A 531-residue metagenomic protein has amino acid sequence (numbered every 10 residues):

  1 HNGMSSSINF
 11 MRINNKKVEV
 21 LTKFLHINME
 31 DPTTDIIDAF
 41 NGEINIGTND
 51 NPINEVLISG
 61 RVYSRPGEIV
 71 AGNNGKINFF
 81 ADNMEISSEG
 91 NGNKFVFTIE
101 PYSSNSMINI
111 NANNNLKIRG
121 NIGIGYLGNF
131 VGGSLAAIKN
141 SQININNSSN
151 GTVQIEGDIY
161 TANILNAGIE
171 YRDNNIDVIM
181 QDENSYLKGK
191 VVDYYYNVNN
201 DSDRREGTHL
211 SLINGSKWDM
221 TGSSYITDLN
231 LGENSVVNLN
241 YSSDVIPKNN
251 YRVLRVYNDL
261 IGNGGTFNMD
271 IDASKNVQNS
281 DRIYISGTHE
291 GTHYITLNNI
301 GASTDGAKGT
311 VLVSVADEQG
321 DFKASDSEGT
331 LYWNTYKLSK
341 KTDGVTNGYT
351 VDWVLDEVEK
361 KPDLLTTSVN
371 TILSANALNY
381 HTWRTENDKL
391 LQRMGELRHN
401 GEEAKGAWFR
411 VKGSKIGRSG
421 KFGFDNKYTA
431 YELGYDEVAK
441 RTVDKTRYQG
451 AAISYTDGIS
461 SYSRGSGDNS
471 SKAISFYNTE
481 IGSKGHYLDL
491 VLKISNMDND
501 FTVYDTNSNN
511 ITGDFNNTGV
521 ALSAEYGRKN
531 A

Functional and structural regions predicted by a protein language model:
H1-S5, I13, V18-I37, I44 (+11 more regions): Beta-strand-rich solenoid/repeat architectures in extracellular/passenger domains of polysaccharide-targeting enzymes
N2-E19, E30-P32, I36-E43, Y63-K76 (+6 more regions): Right-handed parallel beta-helix/beta-solenoid
N9, G42, G75, S106 (+6 more regions): One face of beta-strands
T22-F24, I53, P66, K76 (+5 more regions): Extracellular Ser/Thr- and Pro-rich, acidic-biased low-complexity repeat/linker "stalks"
F40, N174, E206, N279 (+3 more regions): Exposed loop/turn and edge beta-strand positions of beta-sandwich/beta-sheet ligand-binding modules
N91-N93, G123, Y225-I226, D281-I285 (+5 more regions): Composition- and surface-driven signal marking solvent-exposed, interaction-prone regions in large proteins
G133-S134, I138-Y294, N298-N299, S303-E359: Extracellular beta-solenoid/beta-roll
K360-A531: Outer membrane beta-barrel translocator domains of Type V secretion systems
